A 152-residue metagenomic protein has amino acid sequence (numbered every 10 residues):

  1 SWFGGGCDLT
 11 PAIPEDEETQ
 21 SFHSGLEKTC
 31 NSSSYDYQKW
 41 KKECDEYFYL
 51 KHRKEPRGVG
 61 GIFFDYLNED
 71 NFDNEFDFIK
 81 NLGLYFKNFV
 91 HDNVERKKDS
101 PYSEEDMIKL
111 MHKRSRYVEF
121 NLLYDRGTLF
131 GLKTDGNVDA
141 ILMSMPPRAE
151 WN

Functional and structural regions predicted by a protein language model:
S1, A12-P14, S24, G60-F63 (+2 more regions): Mature, function-bearing regions of proteins
F3-E43, N152: Compact, glycine/acidic-enriched structural inserts
G4, D45-D70, S115-Y117, L122: Aromatic/basic-lined ligand-recognition segments that form π-stacking hydrophobic pockets flanked by Lys/Arg to engage
C7-L9, L26, I62-F64, F86 (+2 more regions): Generic structural hydrophobic/aromatic packing signal, biased to beta-strands
P11-E15, N68-D70, L123-T128: Short loop/turn segments at secondary-structure transitions that flank enzyme active sites
P14-D16, N31-K42, K51-E55, L84-P101: Secondary-structure boundary elements
D73-V118, L122: Extended, compositionally biased non-globular segments
T128-N152: Long, contiguous binding/interaction regions
